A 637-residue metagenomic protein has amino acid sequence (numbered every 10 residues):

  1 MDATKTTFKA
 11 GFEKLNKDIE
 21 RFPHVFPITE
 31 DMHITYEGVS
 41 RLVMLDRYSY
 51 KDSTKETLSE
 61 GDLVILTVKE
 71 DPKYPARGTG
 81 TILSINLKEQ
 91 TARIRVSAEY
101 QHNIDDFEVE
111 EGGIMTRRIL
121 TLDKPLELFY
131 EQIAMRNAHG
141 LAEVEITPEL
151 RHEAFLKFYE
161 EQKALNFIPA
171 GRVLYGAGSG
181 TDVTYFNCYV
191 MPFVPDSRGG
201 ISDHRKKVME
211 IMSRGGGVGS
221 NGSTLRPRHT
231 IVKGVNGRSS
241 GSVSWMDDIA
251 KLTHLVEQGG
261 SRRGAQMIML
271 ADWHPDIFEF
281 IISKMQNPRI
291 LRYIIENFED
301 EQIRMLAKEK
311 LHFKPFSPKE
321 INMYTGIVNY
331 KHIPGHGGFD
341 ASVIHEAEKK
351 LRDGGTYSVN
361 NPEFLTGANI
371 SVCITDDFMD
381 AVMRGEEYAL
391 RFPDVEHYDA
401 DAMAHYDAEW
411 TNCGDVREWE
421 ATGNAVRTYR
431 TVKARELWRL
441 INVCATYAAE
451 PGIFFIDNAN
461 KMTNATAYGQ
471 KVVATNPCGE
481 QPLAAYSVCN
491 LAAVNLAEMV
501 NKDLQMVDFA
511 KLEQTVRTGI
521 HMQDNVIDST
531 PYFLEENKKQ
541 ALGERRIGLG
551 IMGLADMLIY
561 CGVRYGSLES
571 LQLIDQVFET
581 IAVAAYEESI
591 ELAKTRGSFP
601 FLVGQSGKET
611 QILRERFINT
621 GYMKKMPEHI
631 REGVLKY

Functional and structural regions predicted by a protein language model:
M1-Y637: Extended catalytic cores of very large enzyme megasubunits
